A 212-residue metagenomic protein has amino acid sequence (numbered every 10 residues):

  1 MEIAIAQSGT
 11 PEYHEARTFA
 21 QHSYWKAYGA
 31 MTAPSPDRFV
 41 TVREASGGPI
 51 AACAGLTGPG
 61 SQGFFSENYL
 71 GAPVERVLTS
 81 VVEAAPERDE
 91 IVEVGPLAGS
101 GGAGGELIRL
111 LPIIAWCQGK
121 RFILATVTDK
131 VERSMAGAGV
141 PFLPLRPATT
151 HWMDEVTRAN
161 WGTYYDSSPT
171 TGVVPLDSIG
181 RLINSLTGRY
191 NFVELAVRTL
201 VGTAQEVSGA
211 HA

Functional and structural regions predicted by a protein language model:
M1-P11, Y190-G202: Conserved N-terminal entry element of GNAT/NAT acetyltransferase domains
I3-D89, G95, D177-I179, E206-A212: A conserved beta-strand-loop-helix scaffold within acyl/acetyltransferase catalytic domains
P36-R38, K120, S168-P169: Short, surface-exposed beta-edge/turn micro-motifs
A54-G58, R133, G137-V174: Active-site/acyl-donor-binding loops of N-acyltransferases
G63, A103, R181-I183: Intrinsically disordered, low-complexity acidic/polar segments
Y69-E155: Acyl-donor binding region in acyl/amide transferases
L70-G71, P112, N184-A196: Short intrinsically disordered coil segments
T171-Y190, T203-A210: Intrinsically disordered, low-complexity, charge-dense segments enriched in Lys/Arg and Glu/Asp interspersed
